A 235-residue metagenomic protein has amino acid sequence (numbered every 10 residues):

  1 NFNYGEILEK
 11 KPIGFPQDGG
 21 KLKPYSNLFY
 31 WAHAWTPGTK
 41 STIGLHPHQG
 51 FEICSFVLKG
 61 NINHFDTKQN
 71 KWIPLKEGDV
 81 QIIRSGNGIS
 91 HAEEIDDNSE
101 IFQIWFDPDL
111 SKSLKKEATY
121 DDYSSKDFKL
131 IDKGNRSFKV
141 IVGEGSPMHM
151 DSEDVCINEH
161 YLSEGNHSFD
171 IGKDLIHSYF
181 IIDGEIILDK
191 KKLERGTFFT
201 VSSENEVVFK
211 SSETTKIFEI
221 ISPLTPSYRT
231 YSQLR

Functional and structural regions predicted by a protein language model:
F2-L45, G50-I53, I101, F128-S168: A short glycine-rich, His/Asp/Glu-containing loop-to-beta-strand
I43-G44, N61-N63, V80-I82, G86-E93 (+3 more regions): Histidine-centered metal-chelating micro-motifs
P47-N63, W105-D109, H160-S163, G172-I187: Short, conserved beta-strand element in jelly-roll/cupin
I53-P108: Contiguous mid-protein beta-loop-alpha structural module that forms a pocket-lining wall or clamp of enzyme active
D66-R84, G172, I187-S211: Short acidic-glycine-tyrosine-enriched beta hairpin
I82, A92-M150: Surface-exposed beta-loop interaction hotspot
S85-K112, S202-Y231: Ligand-binding loop in jelly-roll beta-barrel domains
S146-T200: Hydrophobic secondary-structure block in the mid-to-C-terminal portion of proteins
